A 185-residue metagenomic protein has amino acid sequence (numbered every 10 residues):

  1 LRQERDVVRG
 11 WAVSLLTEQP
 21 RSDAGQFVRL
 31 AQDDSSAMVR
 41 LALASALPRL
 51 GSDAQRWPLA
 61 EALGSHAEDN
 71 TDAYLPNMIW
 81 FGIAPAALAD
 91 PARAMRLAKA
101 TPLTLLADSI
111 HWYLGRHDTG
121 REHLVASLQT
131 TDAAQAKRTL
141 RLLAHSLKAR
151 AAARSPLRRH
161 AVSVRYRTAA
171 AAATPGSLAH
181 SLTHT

Functional and structural regions predicted by a protein language model:
L1-T185: Long, ordered, helix-rich scaffold segments
